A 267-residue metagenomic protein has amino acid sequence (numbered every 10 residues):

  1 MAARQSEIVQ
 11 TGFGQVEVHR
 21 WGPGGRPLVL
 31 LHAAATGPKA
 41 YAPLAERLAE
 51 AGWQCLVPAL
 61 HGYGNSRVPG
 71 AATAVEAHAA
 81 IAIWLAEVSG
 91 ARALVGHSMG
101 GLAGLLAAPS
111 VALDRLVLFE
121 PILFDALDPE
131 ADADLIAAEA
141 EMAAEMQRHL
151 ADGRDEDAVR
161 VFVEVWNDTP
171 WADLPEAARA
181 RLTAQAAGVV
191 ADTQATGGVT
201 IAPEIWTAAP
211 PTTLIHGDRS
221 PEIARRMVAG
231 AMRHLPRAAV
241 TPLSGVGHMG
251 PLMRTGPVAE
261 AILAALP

Functional and structural regions predicted by a protein language model:
G12-R67: Conserved HGGG/HGGXW glycine-rich cap/lid loop of the alpha/beta-hydrolase fold
T36, S98-G101: Active-site loop->helix "elbow" adjoining a glycine-rich segment at hydrolase catalytic centers
E50, Q54-V95, M99, E260: Active-site loop/oxyanion-hole signature of alpha/beta-hydrolase fold enzymes
A59-G64, I122, S244-G247: Short beta-to-alpha linker loops that shape the active-site pocket of alpha/beta-hydrolase fold enzymes
L105-H149: Flexible "cap/lid" loop of the alpha/beta hydrolase fold
A151-V190: Conserved alpha/beta-hydrolase catalytic His-Asp/Glu region
A177-R233, P242: Conserved serine/cysteine hydrolase catalytic core
L243-G256: Catalytic histidine-centered segment of alpha/beta-hydrolase-like enzymes
